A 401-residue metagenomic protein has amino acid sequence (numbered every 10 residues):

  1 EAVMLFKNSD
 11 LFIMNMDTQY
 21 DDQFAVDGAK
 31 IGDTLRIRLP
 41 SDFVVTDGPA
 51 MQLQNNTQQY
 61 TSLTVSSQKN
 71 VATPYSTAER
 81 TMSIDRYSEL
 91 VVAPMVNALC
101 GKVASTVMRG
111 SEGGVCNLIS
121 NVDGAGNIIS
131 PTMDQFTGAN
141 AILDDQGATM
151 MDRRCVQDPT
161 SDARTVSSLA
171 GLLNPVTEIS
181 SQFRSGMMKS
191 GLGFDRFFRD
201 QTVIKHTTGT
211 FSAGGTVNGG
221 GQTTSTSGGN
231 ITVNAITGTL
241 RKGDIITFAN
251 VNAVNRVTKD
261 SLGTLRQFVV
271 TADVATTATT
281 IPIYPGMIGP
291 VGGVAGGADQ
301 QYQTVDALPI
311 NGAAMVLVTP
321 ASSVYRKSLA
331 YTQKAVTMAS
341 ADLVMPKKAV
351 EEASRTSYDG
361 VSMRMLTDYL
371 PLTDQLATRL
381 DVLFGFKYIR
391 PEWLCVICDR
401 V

Functional and structural regions predicted by a protein language model:
E1-V65: N-terminal "assembly arms/tails" that initiate or stabilize quaternary assembly in self-assembling proteins
D17-A29, T46, M133-S167: Short, low-complexity, charged/polar segments at coil/turn and helix-coil boundaries
F24-V26, N140-Q146, F183-M187, T237 (+1 more regions): A generic local secondary-structure boundary/capping motif
I37, L63-Q135, D144-S161, R184-D200 (+1 more regions): Long, contiguous amphipathic alpha-helices that act as assembly "spine/axial" helices in icosahedral shell and virion
R164-P285, P290, I397: Autoprocessing Asn-cyclization modules and mimics
A278-I310: Short solvent-exposed strand/turn elements
Q300-Y358: Intrinsically disordered, low-complexity segments enriched in Gly and acidic/Ser/Thr residues that form flexible
M363-V401: Hydrophobic, glycine-enriched assembly/anchoring segments
